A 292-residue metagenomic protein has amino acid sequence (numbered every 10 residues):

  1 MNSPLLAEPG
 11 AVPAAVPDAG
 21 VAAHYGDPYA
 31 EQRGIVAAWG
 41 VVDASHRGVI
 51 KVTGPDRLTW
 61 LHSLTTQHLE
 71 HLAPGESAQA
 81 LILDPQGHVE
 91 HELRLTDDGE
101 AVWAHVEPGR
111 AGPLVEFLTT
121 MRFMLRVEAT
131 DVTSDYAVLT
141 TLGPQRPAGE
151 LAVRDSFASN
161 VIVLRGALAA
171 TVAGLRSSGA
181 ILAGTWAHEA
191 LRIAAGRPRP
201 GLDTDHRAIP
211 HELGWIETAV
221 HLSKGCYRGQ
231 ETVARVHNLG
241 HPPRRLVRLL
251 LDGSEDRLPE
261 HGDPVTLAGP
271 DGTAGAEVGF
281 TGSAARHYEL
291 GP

Functional and structural regions predicted by a protein language model:
M1-A78, L83, H88-E90: Acidic, proline/glycine-enriched N-terminal capping motif
A30-A37, E76-E92, R122-L125, P144-L151 (+1 more regions): Short amphipathic beta-strand starts and helix->beta connectors
G40-V41, V49, H91-P198: Acidic, low-complexity central loop/insert segments
V41-S63, E128-G143, H241-D252: Short glycine-/aliphatic-rich beta-strand segments at the starts of folded cytosolic domains
L64-E70, L118-F123, L175-A180, H237 (+2 more regions): Short, solvent-exposed amphipathic alpha-helical segments in soluble enzyme and RNA/protein-processing domains
P74-E76, L151, G196, G201 (+3 more regions): Glycine-centered loop/turn motifs
V172-H237: Aromatic-anchored, glycine/proline-accented short structural segments that stabilize local strand-turns or short
A208, L213-V220, Q230, A234-P292: Glycine-rich, small/acidic residue-mixed loop/short-helix segments
